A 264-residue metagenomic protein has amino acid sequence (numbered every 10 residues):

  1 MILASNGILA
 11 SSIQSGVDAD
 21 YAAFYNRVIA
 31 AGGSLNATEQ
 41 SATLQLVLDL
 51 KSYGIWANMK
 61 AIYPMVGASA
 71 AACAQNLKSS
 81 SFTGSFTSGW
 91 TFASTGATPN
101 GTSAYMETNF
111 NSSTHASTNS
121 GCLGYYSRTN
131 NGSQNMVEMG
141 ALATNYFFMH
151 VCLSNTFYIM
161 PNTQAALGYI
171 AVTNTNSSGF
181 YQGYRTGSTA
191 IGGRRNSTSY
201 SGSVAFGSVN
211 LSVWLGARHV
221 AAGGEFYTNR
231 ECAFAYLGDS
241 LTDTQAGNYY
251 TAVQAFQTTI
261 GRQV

Functional and structural regions predicted by a protein language model:
M1-V264: Polar, enzyme-active/binding microenvironments
